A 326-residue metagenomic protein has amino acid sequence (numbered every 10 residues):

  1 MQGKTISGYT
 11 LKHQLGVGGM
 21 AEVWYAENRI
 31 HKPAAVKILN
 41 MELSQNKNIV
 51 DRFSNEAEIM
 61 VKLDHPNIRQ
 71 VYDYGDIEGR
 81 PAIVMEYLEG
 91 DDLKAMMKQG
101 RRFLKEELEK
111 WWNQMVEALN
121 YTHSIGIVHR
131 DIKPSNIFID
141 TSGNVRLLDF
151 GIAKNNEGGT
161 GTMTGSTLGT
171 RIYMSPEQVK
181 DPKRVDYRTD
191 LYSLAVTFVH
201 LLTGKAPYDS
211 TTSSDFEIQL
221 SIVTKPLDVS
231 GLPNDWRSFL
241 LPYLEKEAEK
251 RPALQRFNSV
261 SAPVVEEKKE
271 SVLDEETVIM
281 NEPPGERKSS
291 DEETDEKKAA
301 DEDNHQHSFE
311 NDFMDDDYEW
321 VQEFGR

Functional and structural regions predicted by a protein language model:
N40-K62: AlphaC helix of the eukaryotic protein kinase fold
Y74: Activation-segment/catalytic-loop signature of the eukaryotic protein kinase fold
E78-D92, M96: Conserved short submotifs of the Hanks-type protein kinase catalytic core that shape the nucleotide-binding pocket
W111-W112: Activation segment signature within eukaryotic-like protein kinase domains
E117-I127: Protein kinase catalytic-loop region centered on the HRD/HxD motif
E177-R188: Conserved end of the kinase activation segment
